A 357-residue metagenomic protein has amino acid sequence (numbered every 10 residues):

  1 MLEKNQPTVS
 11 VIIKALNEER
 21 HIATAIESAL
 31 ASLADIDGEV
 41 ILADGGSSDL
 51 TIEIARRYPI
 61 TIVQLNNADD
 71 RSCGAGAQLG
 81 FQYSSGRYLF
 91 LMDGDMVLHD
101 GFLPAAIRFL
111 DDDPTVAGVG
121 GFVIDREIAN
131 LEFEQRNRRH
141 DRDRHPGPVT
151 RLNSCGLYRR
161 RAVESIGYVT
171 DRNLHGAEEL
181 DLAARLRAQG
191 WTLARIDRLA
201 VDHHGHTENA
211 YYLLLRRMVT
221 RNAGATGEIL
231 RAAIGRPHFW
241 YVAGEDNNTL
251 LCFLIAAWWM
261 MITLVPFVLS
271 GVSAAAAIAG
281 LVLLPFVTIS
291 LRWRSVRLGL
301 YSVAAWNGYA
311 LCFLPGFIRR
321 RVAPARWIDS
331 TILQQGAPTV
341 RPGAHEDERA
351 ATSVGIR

Functional and structural regions predicted by a protein language model:
E27-D37: Short, acidic, metal-binding catalytic loop of nucleotide-sugar glycosyltransferases
D44-I52, M96: A conserved acidic beta->alpha catalytic loop
N66-S84: Glycine-rich, basic loop-to-helix element that forms the pyrophosphate-binding segment of sugar-nucleotide handling
L89: Short aromatic/hydrophobic "clamp" motif used to bind/position activated sugar donors
G101-F133: Conserved donor NDP-sugar-binding/catalytic core segment of glycosyltransferases
D125, H140-Y158, H175: A recurrent flexible, glycine/aromatic-enriched loop bordering the glycosyltransferase active site that acts as
N173-L174, L180-W240: Catalytic donor/gating beta->alpha subdomain of glycosyltransferases that bind UDP-sugars
C252-V322: Membrane-embedded multi-pass helical conduit in multi-pass membrane proteins, especially envelope-biosynthetic
